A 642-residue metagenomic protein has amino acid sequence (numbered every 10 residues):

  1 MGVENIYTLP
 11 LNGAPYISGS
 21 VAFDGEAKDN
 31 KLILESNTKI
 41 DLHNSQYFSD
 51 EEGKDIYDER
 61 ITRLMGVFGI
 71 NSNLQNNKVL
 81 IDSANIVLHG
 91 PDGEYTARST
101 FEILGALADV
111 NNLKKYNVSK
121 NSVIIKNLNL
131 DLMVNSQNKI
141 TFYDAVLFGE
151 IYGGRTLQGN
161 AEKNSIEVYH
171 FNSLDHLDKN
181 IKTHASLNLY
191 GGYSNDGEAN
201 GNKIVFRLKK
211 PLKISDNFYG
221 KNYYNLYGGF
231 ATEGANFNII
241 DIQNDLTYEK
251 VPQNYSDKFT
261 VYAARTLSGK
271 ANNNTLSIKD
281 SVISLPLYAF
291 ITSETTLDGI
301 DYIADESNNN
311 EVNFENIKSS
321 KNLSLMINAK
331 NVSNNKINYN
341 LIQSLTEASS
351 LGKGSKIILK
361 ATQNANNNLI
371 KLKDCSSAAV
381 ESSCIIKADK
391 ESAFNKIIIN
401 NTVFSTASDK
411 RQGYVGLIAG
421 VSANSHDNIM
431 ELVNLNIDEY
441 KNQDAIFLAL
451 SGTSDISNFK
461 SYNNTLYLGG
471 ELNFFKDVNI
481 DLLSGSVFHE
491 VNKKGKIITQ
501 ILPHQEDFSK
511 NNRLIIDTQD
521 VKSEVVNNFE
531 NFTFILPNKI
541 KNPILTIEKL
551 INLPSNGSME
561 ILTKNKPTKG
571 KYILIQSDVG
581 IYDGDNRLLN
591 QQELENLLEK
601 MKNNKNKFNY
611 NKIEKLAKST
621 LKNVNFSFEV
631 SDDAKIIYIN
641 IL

Functional and structural regions predicted by a protein language model:
M1-G25, K31-L42, E51, I56 (+6 more regions): N-terminal segments that cap or nucleate solenoid repeat domains
G2, A14, I61-L64, L74 (+18 more regions): Periodic small-residue-enriched repeat registers in elongated scaffold domains
G2, A27, G69, L74 (+19 more regions): Parallel beta-helix/beta-solenoid
P10, S18-S20, D24, I33-E35 (+50 more regions): Feature marks extracellular polysaccharide-active and adherence modules
E51-D55, H176-K179, I300-Y302: Intrinsically disordered, low-complexity Ser/Thr- and acidic-rich flexible linkers and loops, especially at boundaries
L325, I357-L359, C375, D455 (+2 more regions): Extracellular beta-strand/loop-rich repeat segments of large surface/secreted proteins
I385-I386, I446, H489, I498-I501 (+5 more regions): Generic recognition of long tandem-repeat/solenoid scaffolds
Y582-L642: Outer-membrane translocation/initiation segment of Type V secreted surface proteins
